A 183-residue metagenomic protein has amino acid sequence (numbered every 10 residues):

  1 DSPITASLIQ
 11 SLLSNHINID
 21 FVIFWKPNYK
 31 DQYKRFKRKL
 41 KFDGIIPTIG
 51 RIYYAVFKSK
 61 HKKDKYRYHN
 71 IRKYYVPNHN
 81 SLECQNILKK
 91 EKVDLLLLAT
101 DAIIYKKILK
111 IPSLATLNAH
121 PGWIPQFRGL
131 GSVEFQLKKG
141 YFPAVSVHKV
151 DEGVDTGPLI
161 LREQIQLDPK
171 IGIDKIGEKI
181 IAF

Functional and structural regions predicted by a protein language model:
D1-F183: One-carbon transfer enzymes
